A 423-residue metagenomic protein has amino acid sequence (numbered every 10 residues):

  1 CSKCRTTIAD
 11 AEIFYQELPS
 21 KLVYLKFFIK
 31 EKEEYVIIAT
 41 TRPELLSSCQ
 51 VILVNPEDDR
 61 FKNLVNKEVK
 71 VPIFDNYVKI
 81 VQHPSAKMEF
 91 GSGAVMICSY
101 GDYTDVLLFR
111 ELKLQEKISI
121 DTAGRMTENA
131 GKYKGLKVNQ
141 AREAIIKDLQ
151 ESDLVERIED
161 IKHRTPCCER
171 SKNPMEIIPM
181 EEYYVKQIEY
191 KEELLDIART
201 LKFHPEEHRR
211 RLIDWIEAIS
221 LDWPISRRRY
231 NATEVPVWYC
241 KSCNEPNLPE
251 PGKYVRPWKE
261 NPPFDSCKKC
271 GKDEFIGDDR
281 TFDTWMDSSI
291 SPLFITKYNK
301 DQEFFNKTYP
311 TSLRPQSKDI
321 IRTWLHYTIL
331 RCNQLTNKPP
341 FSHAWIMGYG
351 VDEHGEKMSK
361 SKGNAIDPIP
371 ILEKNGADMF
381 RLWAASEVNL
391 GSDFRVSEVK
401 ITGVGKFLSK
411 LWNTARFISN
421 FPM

Functional and structural regions predicted by a protein language model:
C1-L18, L46-C49, N247, P251 (+1 more regions): Amphipathic alpha-helical
C1-Y35, F90-C243, W324, E356 (+2 more regions): Residue patterns forming the tRNA-binding/recognition surfaces of aminoacyl-tRNA synthetases and related DALR
F27, A39, P84-A86, L112-G124 (+3 more regions): Alpha-helical recognition segments enriched in aromatics with Gly/Pro capping that present substrate-recognition
K30-I97, Y103-L107: Protease-associated
I38, V78-V81, N129, I177-I178 (+2 more regions): Short capping micro-motif at the N-terminus of alpha-helices
D58-S85, N173-D196, D273-K300: Conserved oxyanion/phosphate-binding beta-strand-loop segments in alpha/beta enzyme cores
T414-M423: Long, well-ordered alpha-helical segments
